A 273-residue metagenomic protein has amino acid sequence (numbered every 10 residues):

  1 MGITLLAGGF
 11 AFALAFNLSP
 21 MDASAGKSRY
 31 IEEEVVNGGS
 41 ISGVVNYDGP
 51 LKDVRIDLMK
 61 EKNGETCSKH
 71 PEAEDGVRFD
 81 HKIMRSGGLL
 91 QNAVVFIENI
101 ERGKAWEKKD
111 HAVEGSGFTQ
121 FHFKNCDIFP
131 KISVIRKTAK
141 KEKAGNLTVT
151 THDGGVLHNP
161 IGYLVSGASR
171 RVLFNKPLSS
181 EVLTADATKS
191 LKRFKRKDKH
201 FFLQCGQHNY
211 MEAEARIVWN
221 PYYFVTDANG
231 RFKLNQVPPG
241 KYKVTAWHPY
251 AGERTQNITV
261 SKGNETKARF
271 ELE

Functional and structural regions predicted by a protein language model:
G2-N17: Bacterial N-terminal signal peptides
L18-E273: Extracytoplasmic copper-binding redox domains, predominantly the cupredoxin/blue-copper superfamily
